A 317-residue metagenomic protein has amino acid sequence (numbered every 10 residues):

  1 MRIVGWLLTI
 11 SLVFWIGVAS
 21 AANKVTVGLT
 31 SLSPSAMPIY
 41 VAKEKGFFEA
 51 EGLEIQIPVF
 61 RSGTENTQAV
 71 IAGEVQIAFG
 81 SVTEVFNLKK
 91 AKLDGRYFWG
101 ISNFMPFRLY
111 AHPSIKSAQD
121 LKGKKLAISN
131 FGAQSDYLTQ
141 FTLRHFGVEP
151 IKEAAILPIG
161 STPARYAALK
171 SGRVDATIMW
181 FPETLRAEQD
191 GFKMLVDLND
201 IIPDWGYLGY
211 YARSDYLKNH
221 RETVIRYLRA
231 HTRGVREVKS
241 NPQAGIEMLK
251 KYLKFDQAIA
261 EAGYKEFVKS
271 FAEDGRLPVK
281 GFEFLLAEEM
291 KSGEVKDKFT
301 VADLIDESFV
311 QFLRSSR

Functional and structural regions predicted by a protein language model:
M1-R2: N-terminal secretory signal peptides that target proteins for export/translocation
G5-G17: Bacterial N-terminal signal peptides
A19-A21: Boundary at the C-terminal end of the N-terminal hydrophobic targeting segment
N23-S171, D175-F181, M194-L198, P203-D204: Short, glycine-/small- and polar/acidic-enriched structural segments that line small-molecule recognition paths
T83-E84, S161-L253: Pocket-lining segment of extracytoplasmic ligand-binding domains
K218-K296: Secondary-structure end/capping motifs
A287-R317: Conserved C-terminal helix/tail region of periplasmic/extracytoplasmic solute-binding proteins
